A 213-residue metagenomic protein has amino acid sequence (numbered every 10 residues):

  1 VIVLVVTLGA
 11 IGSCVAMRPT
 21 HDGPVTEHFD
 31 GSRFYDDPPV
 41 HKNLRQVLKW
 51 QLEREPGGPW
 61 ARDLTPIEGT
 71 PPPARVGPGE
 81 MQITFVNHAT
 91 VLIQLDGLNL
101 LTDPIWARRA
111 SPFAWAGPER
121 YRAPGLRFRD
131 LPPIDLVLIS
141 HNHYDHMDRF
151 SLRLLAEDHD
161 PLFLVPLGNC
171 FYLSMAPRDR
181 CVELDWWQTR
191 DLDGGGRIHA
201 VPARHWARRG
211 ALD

Functional and structural regions predicted by a protein language model:
V3-D130: Metallo-beta-lactamase
L8, F128-L131, E157, M175 (+1 more regions): Alpha-helix termination/capping residues and helix-transition junctions
G58-P78, V165-D213: Metallo-beta-lactamase
I93, D103, H141, F163 (+1 more regions): Divalent metal-coordination and catalytic microenvironments
P104-W106, N142, A203-R204: Active-site metal-binding loops of divalent metal-dependent hydrolases
S111-P112, D148-F150, S174-M175, G210: Short glycine-/acidic-enriched loop or helix-start segments at secondary-structure transitions that form or flank
W115-L164: Active-site metal-binding motif and surrounding structural segment of the metallo-beta-lactamase
